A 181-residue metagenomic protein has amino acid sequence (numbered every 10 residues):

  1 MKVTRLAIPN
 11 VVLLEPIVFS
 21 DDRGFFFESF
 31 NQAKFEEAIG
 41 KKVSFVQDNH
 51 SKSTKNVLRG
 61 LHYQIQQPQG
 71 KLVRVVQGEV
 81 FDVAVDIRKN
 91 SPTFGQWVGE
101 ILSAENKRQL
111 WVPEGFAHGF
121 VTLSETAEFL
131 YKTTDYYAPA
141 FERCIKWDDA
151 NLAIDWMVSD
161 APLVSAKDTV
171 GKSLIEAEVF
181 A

Functional and structural regions predicted by a protein language model:
M1-E105, S124-T126, Y131-A181: Non-catalytic, conserved peripheral segments adjacent to functional cores
L110, H118-L123: Short beta-strand His + acidic residue motifs that chelate non-heme Fe in jelly-roll/DSBH and cupin folds
